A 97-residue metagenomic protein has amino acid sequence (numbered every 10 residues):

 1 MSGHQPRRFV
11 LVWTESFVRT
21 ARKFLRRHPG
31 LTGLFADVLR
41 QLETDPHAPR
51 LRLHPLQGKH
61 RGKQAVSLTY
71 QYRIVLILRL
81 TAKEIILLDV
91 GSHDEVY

Functional and structural regions predicted by a protein language model:
M1-R7, R19, K23, P29-T32 (+1 more regions): Enriched for short, Lys/Arg-rich terminal
R8-F9, A48: Helix-turn-helix/winged-helix DNA-binding modules
K23-F24, Q41: Short alpha-helical scaffold segments that flank and stabilize functional sites
T32-R40: PIN-domain endoribonuclease scaffold, especially VapC-family toxins
R40-V66: A short, surface-exposed loop/turn module that caps and links secondary-structure elements
